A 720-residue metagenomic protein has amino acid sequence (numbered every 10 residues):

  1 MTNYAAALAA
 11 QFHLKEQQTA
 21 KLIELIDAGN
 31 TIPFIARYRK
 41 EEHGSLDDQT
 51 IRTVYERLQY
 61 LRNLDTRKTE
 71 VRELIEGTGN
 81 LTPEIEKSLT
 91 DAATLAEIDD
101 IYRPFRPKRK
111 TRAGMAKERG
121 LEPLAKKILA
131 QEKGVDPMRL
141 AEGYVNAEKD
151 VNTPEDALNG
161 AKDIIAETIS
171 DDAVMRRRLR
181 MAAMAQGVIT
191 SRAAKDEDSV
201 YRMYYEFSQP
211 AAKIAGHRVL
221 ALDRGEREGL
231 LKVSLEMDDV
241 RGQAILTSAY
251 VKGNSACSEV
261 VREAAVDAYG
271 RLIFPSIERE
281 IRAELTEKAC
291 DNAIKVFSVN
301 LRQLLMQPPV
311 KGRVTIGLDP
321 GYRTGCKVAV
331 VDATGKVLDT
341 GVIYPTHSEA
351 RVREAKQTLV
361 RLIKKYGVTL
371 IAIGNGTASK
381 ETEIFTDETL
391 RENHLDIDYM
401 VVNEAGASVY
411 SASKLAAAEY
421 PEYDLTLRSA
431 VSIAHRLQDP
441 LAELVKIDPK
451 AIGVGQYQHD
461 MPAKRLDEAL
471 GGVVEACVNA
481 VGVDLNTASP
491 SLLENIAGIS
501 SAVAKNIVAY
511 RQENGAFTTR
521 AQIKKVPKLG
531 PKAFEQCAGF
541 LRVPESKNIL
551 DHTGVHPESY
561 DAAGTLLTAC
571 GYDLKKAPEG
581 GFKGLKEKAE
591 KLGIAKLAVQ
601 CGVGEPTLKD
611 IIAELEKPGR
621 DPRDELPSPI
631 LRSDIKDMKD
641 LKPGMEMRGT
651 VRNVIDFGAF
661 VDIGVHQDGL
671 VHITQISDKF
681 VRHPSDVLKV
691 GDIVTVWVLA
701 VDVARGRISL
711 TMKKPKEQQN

Functional and structural regions predicted by a protein language model:
H13, P308-P309, E475-A509, S633-V671 (+1 more regions): C-terminal accessory/binding modules appended to enzymatic or scaffolding proteins
T19, T340-H347, L370, A412-L425 (+7 more regions): Short beta-alpha connecting loops at secondary-structure transitions that line or flank enzyme active sites
E24-D27, P104, M115-E118, A221-G225 (+16 more regions): Replace "in large, NTP-powered and nucleic-acid-processing enzymes" with "in large, NTP-powered factors and other
T31-I32, H43, D47-E148, A480-E625 (+3 more regions): Accessory alpha-helical DNA-binding modules that contact the DNA backbone or grooves
T50-T53, Y60-G317, G321-S411, L415-Y423 (+1 more regions): Duplex nucleic acid-engaging cores and interfaces of nucleic-acid transaction enzymes
E97, M400, G406, S411-V481 (+1 more regions): Long, charge-rich intrinsically disordered scaffolds of nucleic-acid metabolism proteins
L140-Y144, E148-P154, E206-F207, R224 (+6 more regions): Low-complexity, acidic/Ser/Thr- and charged residue-rich accessory regions of DNA metabolism proteins
M181-V188, L318-Y322, G376-K380, V402-V409 (+5 more regions): A glycine-rich phosphate-binding loop feature that marks nucleotide/adenosyl-phosphate handling sites
